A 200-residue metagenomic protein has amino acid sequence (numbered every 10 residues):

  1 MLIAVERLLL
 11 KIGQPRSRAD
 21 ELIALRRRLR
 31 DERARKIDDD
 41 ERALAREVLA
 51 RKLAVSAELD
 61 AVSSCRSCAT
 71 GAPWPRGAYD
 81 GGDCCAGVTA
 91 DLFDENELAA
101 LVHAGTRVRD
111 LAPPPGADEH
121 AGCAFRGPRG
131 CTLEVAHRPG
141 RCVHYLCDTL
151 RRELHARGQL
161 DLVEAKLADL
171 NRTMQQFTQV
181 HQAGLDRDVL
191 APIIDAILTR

Functional and structural regions predicted by a protein language model:
M1-R200: Hydrophobic scaffolds flanking metal-cofactor catalytic centers in soluble metalloenzymes
